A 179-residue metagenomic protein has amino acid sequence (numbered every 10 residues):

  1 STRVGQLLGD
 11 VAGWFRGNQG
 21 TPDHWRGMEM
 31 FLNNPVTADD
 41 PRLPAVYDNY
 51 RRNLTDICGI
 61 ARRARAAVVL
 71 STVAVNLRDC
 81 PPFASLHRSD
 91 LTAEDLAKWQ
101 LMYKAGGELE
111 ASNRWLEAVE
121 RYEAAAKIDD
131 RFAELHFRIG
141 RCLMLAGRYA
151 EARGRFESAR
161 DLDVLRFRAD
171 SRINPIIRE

Functional and structural regions predicted by a protein language model:
S1-R178: Serine-dependent acyl-ester chemistry module
